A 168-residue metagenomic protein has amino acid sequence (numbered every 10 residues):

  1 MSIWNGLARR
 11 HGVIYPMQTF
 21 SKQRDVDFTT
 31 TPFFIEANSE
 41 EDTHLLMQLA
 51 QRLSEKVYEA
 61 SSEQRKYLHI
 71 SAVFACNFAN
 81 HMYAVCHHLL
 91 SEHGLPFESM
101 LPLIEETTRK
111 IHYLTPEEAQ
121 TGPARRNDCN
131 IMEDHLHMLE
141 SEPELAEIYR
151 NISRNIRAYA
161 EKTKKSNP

Functional and structural regions predicted by a protein language model:
M1: ADP-ribose/adenylate-binding Rossmann-like module
W4, A8-R10, D25-Y113, A160: Internal alpha-helical scaffold of NAD(P)-dependent oxidoreductase catalytic cores
R10-P16: Conserved beta-loop-beta element that borders a ligand/cofactor-binding pocket
Y15, E59-S61, Y83, A146-Y149: Generic detector of bulky aromatic hydrophobic side chains
Y15, H69, H135: Histidine-centered active-site/metal-ligand motif
F20: Conserved catalytic-site region of short-chain dehydrogenase/reductase
Q23-D25, P123: Short histidine-centered beta-strand/loop micro-motifs that create catalytic or ligand/metal-coordination sites
S91, E105-P168: Interdomain hinge/lid region at the active-site interface of Rossmann-like NAD(P)-dependent oxidoreductases
